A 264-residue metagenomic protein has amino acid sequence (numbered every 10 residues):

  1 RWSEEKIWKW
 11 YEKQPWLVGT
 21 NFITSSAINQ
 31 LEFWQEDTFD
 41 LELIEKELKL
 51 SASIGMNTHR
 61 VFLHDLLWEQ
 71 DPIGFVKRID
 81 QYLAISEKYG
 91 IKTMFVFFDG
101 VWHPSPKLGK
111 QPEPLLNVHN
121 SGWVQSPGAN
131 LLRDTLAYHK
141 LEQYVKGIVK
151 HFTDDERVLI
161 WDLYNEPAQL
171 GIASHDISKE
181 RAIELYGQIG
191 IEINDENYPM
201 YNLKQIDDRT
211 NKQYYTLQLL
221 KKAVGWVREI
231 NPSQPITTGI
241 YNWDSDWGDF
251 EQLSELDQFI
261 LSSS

Functional and structural regions predicted by a protein language model:
R1-S264: Active-site mouth of glycoside hydrolases
